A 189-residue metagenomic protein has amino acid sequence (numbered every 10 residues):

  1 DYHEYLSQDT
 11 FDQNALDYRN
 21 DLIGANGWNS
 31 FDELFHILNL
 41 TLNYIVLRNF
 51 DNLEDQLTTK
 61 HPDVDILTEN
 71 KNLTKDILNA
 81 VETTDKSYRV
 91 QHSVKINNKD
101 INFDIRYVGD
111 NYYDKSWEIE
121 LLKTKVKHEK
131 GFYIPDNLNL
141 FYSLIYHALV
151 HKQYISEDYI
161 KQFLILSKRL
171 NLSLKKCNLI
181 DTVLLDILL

Functional and structural regions predicted by a protein language model:
D1, V64-D65, I101-F103: Hydrophobic beta-strand segments of well-ordered beta-sheets in folded domains
Y2-V46: Helical scaffold of the NTase/Pol beta-like nucleotidyltransferase catalytic core
Y5, L16-L22, E54-Q56, H61 (+1 more regions): ER/Golgi luminal nucleotide-sugar-dependent glycosyltransferases, focusing on the catalytic module
N29-K75: Active-site nucleotide-donor binding segment shared across nucleotidyl transfer reactions
T41-V46, D76-Q91: Short secondary-structure junctions
I45-V46, L67, D104-R106, S156: A structural signal for short, well-ordered beta-strand segments and their strand-loop junctions that often border
E82-L121: Conserved catalytic core of two-metal-ion nucleotidyltransferases
Y107-L189: Catalytic cores of NTP-dependent nucleotidyl/adenyl transfer enzymes across multiple folds
